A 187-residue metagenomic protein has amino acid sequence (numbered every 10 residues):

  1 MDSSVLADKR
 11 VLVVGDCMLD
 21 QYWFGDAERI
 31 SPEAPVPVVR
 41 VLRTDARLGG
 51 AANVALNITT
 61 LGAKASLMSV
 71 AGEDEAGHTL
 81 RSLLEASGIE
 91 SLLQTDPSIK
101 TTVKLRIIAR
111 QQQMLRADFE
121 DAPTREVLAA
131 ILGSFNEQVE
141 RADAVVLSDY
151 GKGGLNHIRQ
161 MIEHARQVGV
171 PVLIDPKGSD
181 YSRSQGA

Functional and structural regions predicted by a protein language model:
M1-E28, R40-A187: Ribokinase/PfkB-type carbohydrate-kinase core domain
P32-V38: Peri-catalytic substrate-binding/gating loops that frame the active-site cleft of hydrolases
